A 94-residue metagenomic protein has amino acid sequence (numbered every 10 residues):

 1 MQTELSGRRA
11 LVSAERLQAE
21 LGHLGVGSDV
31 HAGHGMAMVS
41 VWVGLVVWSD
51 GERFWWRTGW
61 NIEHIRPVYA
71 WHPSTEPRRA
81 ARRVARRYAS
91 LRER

Functional and structural regions predicted by a protein language model:
M1-M38: Negatively charged, low-complexity tracts enriched in Asp/Glu with abundant Ser/Thr
G44-S74: Intrinsically disordered, low-complexity regulatory segments enriched in Ser/Thr/Pro and charged residues
P67-R94: Ampiphathic alpha-helical segments that act as solvent-exposed interaction surfaces
